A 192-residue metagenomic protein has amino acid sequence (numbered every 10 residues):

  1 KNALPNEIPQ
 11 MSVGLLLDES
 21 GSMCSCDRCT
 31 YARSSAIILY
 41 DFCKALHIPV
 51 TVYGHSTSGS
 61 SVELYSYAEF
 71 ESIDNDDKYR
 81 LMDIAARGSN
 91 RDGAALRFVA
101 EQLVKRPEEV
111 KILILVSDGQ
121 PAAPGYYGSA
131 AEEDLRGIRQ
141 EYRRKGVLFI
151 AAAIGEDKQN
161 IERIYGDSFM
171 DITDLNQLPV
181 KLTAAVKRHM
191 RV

Functional and structural regions predicted by a protein language model:
K1-V192: Acidic, glycine-rich A-domain
